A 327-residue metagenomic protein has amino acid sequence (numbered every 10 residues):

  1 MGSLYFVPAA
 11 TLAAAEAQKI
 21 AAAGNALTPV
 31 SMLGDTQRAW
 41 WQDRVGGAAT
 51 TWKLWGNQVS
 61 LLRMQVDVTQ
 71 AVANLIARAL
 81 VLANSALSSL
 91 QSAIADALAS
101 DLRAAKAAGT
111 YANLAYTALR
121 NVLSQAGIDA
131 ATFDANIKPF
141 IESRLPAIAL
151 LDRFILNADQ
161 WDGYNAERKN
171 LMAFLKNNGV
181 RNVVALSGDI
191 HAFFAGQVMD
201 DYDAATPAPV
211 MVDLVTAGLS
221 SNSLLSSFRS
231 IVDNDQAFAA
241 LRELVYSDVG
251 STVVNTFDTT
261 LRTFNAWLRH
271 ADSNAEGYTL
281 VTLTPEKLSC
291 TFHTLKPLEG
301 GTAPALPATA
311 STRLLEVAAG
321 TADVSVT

Functional and structural regions predicted by a protein language model:
M1-T327: Long, structured stretches of catalytic cores involved in phosphate-ester chemistry, encompassing
